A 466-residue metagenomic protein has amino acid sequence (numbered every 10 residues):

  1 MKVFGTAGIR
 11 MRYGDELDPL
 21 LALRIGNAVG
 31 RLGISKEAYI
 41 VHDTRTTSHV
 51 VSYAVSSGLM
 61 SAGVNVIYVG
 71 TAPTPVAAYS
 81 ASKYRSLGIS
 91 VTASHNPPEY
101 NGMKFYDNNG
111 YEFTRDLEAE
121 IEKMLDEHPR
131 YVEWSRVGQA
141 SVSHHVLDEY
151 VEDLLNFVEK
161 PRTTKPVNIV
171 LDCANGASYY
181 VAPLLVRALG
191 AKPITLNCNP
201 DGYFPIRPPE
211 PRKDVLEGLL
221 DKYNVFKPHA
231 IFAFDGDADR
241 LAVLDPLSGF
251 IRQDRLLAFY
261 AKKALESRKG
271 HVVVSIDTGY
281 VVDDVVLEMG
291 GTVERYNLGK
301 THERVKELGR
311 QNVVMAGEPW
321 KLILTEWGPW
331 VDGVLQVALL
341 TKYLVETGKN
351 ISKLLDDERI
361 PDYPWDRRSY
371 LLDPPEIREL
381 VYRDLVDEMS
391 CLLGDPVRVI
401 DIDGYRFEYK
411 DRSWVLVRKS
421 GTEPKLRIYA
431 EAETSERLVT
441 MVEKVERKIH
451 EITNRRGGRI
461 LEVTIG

Functional and structural regions predicted by a protein language model:
M1-G63, A140-I169: An N-terminal, well-structured beta->alpha segment
R12, N101-F226: Gly/Ser/Thr-enriched, mixed-charge loops and adjacent short helices that form phosphate/oxyanion-binding elements
N27, Y39-N101, L185-L244: N-terminal small/polar loop signature for handling phosphorylated ligands or for N-terminal nucleophile
E37-D43, I67, N168-V170, G270-I276 (+1 more regions): Short glycine-rich phosphate-binding loop at a beta-alpha junction
D43-V50, N96-P97, A174-Y179, A238-D239 (+3 more regions): Gly/Ser/Thr-rich loops at beta-strand to alpha-helix junctions that form or flank small-molecule/cofactor-binding
M60, V69, A119-E152, N156 (+1 more regions): Proline/glycine-rich low-complexity loops and linkers
R268-G466: Phosphate-binding and adjacent anionic-ligand microenvironments
